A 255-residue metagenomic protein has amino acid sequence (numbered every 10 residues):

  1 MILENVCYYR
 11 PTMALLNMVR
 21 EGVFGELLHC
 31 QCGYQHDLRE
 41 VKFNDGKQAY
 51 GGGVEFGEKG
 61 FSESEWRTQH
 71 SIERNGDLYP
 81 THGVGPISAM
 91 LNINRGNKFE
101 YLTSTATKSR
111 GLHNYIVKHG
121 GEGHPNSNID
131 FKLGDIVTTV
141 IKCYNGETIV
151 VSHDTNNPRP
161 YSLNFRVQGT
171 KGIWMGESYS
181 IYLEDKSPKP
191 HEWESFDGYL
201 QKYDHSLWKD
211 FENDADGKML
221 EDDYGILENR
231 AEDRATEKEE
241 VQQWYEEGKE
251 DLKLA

Functional and structural regions predicted by a protein language model:
M1-E4, V150-S152: Short catalytic-loop micro-motif centered on adjacent basic/acidic residues
I2, V6-D130: Predominantly a Rossmann-like dinucleotide-binding segment in NAD(P)-dependent oxidoreductases
R10, S162, G176: Residues that form or flank phosphate/diphosphate-binding pockets in enzymes that use nucleotide phosphates
G51, G111-D130, K142-C143, K171-E240 (+1 more regions): C-terminal glycine/acidic-rich active-site capping loop/insertion
N128-I141, T148: Short N-terminal edge-element motif at the start of the domain
T148-V150, I173: Short, mixed charged/polar active-site loops that provide acid/base catalysis or chelate metal/phosphate cofactors
V151-S162: Glycine-rich phosphate/pyrophosphate-binding beta-alpha loops
